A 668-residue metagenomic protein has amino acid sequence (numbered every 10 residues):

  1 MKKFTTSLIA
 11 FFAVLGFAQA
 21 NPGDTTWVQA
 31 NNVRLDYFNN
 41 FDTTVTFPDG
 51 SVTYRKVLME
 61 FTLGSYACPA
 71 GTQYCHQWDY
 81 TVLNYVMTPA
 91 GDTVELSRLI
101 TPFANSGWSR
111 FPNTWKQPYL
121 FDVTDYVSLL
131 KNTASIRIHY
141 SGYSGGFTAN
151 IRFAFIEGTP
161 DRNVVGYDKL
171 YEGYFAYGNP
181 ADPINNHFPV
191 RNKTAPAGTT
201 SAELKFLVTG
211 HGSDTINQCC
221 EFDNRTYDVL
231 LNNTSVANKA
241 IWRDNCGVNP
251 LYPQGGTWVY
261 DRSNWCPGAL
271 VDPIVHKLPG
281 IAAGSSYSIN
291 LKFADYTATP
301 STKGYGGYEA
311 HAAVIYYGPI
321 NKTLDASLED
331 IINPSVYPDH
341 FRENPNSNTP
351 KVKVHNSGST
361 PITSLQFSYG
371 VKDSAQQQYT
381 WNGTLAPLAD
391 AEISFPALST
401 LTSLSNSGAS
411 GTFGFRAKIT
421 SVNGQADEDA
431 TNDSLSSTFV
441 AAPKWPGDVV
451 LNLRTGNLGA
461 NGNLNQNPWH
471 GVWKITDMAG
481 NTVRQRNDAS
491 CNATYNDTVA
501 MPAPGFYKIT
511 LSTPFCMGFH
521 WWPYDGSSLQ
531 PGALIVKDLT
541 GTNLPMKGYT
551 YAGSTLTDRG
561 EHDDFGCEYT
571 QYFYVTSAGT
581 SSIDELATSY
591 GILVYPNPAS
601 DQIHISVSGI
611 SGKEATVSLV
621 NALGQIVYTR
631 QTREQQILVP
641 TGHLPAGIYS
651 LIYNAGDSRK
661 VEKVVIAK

Functional and structural regions predicted by a protein language model:
M1-T25, F341, T580-I583, N597 (+4 more regions): Bacterial Sec-dependent N-terminal signal peptides
Q19-A326, I332-V336, H340-N346, S357-T360 (+2 more regions): Extracellular/secretory-pathway and virion-surface proteins
I100-N113, R243-D244, V248-A283, F293-P300 (+1 more regions): Loop and turn regions of beta-sandwich accessory domains that flank beta-strands and are enriched in small/polar
D125-N132, L401-G414, C516-P523, G647: Short glycine/proline/serine/threonine-rich loop/turn segments at secondary-structure transition edges
I320-N344, A442-V449, Y572-Y595, S608-I610: Residue-level detector of functionally pivotal "anchor" positions at catalytic/ligand-binding pockets or at interdomain
A375-G408: Intrinsically disordered, low-complexity Pro/Gly/Ser/Thr-rich segments with frequent PxxP/GP/PP motifs and embedded
L401-A441: Terminal connector regions
D477, E585-Y595, A599-K668: C-terminal outer-membrane/trafficking sorting elements
